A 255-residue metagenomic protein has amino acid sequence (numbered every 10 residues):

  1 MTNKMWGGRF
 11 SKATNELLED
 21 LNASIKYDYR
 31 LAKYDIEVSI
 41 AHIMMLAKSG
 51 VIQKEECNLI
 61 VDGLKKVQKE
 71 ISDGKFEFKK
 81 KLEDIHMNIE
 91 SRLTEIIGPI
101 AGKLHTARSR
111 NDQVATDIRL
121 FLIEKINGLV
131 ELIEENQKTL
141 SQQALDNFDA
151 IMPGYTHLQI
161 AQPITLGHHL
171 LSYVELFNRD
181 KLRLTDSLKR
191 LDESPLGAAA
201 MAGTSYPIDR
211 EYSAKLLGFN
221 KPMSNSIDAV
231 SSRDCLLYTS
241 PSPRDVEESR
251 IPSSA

Functional and structural regions predicted by a protein language model:
M1-G203, P207-K215, K221: A helix-coil-helix interface module used to build multimeric assemblies and to scaffold catalytic/cofactor sites
K69, E248-S249: Intrinsic disorder/low-complexity segments enriched in polar/small residues
N111, V246-E247: Residue-level micro-sites within transmembrane alpha helices that shape and flank functional polar/acidic positions
M223-D228: A structural signal for small-residue-enriched, beta-sheet-centric alpha/beta enzyme cores and oligomeric scaffold folds
R233-L236: Acidic/His metal-coordination segments adjacent to aromatic residues that form catalytic metal sites in metalloenzymes
Y238-D245: Conserved small/polar residues in nucleotide/adenosyl-binding loops
S249-A255: Hydrophobic alpha-helical segments, chiefly the membrane-spanning helices and signal/signal-anchor peptides
